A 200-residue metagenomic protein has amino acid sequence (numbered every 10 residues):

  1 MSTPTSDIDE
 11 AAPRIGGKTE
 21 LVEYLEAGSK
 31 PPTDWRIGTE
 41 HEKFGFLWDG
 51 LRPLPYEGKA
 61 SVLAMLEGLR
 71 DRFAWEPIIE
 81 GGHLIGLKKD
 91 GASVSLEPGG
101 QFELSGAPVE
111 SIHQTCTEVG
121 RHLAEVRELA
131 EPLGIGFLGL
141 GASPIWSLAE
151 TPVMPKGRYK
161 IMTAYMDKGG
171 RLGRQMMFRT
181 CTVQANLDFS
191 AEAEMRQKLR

Functional and structural regions predicted by a protein language model:
S2-R171, R179, R200: Terminal catalytic/cofactor-binding subdomain
F46, N186-D188: Short hydrophobic/aromatic beta-strand micro-patches that form the beta-sheet surface supporting nucleotide- or nucleic
R174: Histidine-acidic residue clusters that define the catalytic metal-binding segment of zinc metallopeptidase domains
M177-V183: Short, conserved phosphate-binding/catalytic loop or strand-edge motifs used in phosphoryl-/nucleotidyl-transfer
D188-K198: Inter-helical turn/loop segments and adjacent helix faces that build the functional surface of alpha-helical bundle
